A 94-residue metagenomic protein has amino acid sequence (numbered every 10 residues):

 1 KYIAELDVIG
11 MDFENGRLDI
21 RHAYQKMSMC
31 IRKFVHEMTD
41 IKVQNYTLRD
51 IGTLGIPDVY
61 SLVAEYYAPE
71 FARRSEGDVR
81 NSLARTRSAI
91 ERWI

Functional and structural regions predicted by a protein language model:
K1-E14: Charged alpha-helical initiation segments
M11-I94: Membrane-proximal, non-transmembrane interaction modules that couple membrane proteins to downstream assemblies
